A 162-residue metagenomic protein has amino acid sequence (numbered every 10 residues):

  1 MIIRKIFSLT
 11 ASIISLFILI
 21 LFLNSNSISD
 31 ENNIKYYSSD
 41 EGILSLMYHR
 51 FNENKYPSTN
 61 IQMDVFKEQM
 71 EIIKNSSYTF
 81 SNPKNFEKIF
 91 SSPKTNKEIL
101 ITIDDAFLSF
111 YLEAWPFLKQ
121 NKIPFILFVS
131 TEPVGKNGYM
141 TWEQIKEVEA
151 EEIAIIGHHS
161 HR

Functional and structural regions predicted by a protein language model:
I3-I99: N-terminal pre-catalytic segment of deacetylase/amide-hydrolase enzymes
E41, L46-P57, N96-I99, L108-S109 (+1 more regions): Metal-dependent polysaccharide deacetylase catalytic core of the NodB/CE4 family, i.e., the active-site-bearing domain
D104-A106: Noncatalytic alpha-helical scaffolds and linker/capping helices
